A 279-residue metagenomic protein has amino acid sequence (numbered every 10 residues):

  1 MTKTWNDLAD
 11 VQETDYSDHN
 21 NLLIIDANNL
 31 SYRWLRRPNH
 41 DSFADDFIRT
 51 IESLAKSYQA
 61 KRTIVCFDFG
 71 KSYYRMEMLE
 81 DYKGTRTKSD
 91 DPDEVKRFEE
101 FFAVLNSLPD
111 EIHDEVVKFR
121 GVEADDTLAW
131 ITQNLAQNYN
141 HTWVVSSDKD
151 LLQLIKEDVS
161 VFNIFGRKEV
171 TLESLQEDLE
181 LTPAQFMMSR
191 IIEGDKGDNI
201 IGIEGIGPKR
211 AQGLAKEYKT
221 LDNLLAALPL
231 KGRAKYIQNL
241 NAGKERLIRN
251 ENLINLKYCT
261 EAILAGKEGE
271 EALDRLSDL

Functional and structural regions predicted by a protein language model:
T2-D110, G166: Domain-level signal for Mg2+-assisted phosphodiester chemistry and nucleotide/NA-binding surfaces in nucleic-acid
T2-D7, T87-G266: Extended two-metal-dependent nuclease catalytic cores across DNA- and RNA-processing enzymes
G269-D274, D278: Charged, low-complexity intrinsically disordered segments
